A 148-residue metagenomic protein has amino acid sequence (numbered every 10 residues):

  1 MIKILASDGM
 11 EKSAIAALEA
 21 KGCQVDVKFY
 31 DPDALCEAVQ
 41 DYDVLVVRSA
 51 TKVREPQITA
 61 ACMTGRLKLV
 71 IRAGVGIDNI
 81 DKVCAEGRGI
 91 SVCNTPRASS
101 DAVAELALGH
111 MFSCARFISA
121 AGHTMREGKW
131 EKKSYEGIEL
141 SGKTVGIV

Functional and structural regions predicted by a protein language model:
M1-Y42: N-terminal glycine-/charge-rich "phosphate-binding" loop or analogous flexible N-terminal tail
A20, Q24, M63-T64, E127: A short linear boundary/processing microfeature
K21, C114-I118, G128: Change "in soluble alpha/beta enzymes" to "in soluble alpha/beta proteins
V25-Y30, S49, T124-K133: Short gly/ser/thr-rich secondary-structure transition/capping motifs
V44-H123, K133-S141: Phosphate/diphosphate ligand-binding glycine-rich loop within oxidoreductases
T144: Beta1/beta-strand and adjacent pyrophosphate-binding region of the FAD-binding site in flavoprotein oxidoreductases
I147-V148: Conserved N-terminal Rossmann-fold NAD(P)-binding element of oxidoreductases
